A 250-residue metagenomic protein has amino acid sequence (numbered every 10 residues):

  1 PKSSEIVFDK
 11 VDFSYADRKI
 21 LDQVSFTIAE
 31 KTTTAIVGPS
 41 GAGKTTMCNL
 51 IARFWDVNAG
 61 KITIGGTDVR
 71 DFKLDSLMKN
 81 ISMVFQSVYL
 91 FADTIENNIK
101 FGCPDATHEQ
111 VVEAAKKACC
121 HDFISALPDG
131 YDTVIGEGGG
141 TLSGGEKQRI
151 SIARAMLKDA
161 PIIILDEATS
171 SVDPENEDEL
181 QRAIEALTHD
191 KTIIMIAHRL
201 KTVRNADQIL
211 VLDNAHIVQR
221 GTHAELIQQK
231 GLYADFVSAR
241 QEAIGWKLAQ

Functional and structural regions predicted by a protein language model:
P1-Q250: ABC-type nucleotide-binding domain
